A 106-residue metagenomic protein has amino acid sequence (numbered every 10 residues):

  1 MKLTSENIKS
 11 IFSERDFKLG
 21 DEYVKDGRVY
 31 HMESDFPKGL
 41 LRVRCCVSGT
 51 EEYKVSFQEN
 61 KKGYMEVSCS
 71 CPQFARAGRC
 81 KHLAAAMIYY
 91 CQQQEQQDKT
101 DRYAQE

Functional and structural regions predicted by a protein language model:
M1-E106: Long, low-complexity, compositionally biased intrinsically disordered regions
